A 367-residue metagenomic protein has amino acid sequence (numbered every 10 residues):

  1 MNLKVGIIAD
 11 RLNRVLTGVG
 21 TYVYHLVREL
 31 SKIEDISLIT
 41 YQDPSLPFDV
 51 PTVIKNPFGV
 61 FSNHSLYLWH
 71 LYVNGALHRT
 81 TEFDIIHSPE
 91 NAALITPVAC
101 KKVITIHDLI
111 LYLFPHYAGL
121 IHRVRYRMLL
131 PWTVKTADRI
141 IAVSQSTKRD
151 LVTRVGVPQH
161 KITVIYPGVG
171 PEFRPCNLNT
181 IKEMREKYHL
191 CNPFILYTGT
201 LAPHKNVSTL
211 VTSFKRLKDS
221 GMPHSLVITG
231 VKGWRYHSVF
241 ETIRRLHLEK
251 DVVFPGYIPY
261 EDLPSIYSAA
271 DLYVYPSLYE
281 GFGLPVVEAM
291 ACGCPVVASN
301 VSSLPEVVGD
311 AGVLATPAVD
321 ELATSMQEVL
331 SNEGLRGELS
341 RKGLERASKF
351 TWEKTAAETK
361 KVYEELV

Functional and structural regions predicted by a protein language model:
M1-V367: Carbohydrate transferase catalytic cores enriched for Leloir-type hexosyltransferases
